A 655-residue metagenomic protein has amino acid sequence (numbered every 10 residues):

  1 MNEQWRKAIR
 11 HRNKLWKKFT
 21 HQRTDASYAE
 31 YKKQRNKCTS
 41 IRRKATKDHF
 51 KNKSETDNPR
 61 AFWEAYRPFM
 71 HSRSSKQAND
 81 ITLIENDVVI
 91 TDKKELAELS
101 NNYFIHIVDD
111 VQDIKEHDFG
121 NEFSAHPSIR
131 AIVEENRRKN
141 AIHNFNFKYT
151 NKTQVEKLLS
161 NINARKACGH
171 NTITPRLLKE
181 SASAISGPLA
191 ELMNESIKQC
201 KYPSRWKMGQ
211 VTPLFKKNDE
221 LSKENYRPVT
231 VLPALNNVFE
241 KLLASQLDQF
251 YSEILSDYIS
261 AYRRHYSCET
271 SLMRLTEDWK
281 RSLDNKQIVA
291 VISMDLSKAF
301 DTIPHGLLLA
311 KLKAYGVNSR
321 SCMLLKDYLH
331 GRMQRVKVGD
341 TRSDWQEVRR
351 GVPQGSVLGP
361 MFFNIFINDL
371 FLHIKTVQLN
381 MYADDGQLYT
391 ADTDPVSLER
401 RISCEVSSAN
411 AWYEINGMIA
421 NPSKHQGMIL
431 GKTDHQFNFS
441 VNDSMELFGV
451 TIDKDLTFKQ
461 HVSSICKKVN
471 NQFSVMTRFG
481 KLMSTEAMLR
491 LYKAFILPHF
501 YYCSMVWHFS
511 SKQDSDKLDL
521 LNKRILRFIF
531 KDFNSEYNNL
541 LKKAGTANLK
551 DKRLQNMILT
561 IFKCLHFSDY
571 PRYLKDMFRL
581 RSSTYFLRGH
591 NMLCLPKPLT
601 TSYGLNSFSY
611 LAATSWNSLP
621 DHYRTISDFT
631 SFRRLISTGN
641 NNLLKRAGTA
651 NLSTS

Functional and structural regions predicted by a protein language model:
M1-T91, R490, H499-F500, H508-K512 (+1 more regions): Arg/Lys-enriched, amphipathic patches
E64-E224, A234-V238, L255, I288 (+3 more regions): Surface-exposed loop/turn segments and immediately adjacent short secondary-structure elements within folded domains
N101, S183, E224-L255, M273 (+3 more regions): Conserved pre-motif C helix in the palm subdomain of viral-like polymerases
R165-I173, V211, S222-V231, E269-K313: Conserved catalytic palm subdomain of right-hand nucleotidyl-transferase polymerases, strongest for RNA-directed enzymes
K201, M294-A383, A391: Conserved polymerase palm-domain catalytic core
C404, M418-E446: Short, conserved micro-motifs composed of acidic
G431, K543-L593: A glycine-rich beta-turn/hairpin centered on an aromatic-Pro dipeptide
N442-V506: Basic, alpha-helical interaction scaffolds
